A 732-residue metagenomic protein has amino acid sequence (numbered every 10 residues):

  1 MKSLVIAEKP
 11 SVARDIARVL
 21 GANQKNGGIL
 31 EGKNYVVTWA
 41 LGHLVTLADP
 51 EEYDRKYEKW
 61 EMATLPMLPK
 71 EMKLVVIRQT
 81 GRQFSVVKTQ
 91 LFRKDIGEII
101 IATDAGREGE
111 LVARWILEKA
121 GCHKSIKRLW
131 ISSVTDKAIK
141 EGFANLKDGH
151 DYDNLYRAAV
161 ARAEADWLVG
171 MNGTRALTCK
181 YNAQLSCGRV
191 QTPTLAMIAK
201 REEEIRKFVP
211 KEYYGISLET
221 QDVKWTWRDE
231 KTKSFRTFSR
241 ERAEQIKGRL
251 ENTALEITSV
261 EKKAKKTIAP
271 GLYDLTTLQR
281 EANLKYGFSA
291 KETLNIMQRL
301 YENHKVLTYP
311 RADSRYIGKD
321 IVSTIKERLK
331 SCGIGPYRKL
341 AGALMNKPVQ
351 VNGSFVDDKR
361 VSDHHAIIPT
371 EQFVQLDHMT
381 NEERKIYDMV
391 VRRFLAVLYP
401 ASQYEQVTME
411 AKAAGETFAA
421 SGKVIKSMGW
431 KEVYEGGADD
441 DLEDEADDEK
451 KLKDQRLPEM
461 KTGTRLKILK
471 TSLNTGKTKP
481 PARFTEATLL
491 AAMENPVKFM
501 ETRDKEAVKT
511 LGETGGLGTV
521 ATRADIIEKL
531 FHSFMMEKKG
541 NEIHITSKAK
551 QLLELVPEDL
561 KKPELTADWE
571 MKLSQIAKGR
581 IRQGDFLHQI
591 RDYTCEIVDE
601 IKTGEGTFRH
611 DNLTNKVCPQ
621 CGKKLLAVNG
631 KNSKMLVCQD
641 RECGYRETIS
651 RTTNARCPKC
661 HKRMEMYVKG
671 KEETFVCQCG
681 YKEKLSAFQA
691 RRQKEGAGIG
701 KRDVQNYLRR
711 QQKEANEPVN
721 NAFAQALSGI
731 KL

Functional and structural regions predicted by a protein language model:
M1-A163, W167, P480: Intrinsically disordered, low-complexity regulatory segments
M1-K2, A102-A105, N182-S186, K262-G271 (+3 more regions): Conserved short loop/turn motifs at secondary-structure junctions
K2-L4, T80, L91, T174 (+3 more regions): Basic, low-complexity terminal or inter-domain segments flanking catalytic cores
G27-R55, T192-F238, V397-L452, D592: Structured, non-catalytic alpha/beta "coupling" segments that mediate domain-domain communication and provide generic
R114, A138-T220, K263: C-terminal or mid-to-C-terminal helical accessory/interaction module adjacent to the motor/catalytic core
F238-G271, Q279: Metal- or metallocofactor-binding catalytic centers and their adjacent structured scaffolds across diverse enzyme
H304-K305, F534: Glycine-centered, phosphate/nucleic-acid-interacting loop/turn motifs that mediate DNA/RNA or nucleotide
